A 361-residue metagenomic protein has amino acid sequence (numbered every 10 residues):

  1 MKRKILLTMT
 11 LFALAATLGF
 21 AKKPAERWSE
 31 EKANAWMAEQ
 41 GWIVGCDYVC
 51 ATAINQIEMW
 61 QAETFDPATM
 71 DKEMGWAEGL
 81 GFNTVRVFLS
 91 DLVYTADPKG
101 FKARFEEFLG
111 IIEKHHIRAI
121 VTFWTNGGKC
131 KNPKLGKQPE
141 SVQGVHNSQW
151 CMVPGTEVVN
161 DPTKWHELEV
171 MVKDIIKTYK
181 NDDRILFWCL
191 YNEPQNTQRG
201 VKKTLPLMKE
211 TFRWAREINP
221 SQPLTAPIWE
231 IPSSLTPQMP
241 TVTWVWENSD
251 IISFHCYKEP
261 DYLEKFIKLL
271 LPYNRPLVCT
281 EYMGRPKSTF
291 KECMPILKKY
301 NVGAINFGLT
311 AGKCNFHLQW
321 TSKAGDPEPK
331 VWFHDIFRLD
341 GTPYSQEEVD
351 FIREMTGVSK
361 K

Functional and structural regions predicted by a protein language model:
M1-K22: Bacterial Sec-dependent N-terminal signal peptides
K23-S249, H255, P260-Y262, Y273 (+6 more regions): Active-site mouth of glycoside hydrolases
F266: Conserved catalytic-core segment of NTP-binding enzymes
P276-V278: Catalytic His-Asp charge-relay segment
N306-G308: Replace "adjacent to P-loop NTPase cores in ATP/GTP-dependent enzymes" with "adjacent to NTP-binding cores
F316-L318: Catalytic histidine-centered segment of alpha/beta-hydrolase-like enzymes
D350, E354-K361: Catalytic domains of carbohydrate-active enzymes that cleave complex glycans
